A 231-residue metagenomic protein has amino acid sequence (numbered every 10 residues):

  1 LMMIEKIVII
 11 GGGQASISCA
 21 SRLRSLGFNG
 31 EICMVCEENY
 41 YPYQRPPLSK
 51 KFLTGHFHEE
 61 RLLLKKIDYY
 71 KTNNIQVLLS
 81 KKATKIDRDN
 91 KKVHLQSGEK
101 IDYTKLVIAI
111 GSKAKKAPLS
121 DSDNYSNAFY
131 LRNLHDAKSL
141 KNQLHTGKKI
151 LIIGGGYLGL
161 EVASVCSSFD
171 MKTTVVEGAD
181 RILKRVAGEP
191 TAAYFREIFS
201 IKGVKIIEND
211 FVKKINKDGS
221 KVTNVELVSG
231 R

Functional and structural regions predicted by a protein language model:
M2-V8, K66-L151, N224-G230: FAD-binding core/adjacent interface of flavoenzyme oxidoreductases
M3-Q76, V165-P190: Beta1-alpha1 glycine-rich phosphate/pyrophosphate-binding loop at the start of Rossmann-like nucleotide-binding domains
G13-Q14, N39, S112-A114, H135 (+2 more regions): Residue-level detector of alpha-helix initiation sites
N29, V77-H94, I101, F169-R231: A Rossmann-like FAD-binding core segment of flavoenzymes
P42, Y103, K116-A117, L160-E161 (+1 more regions): Glycine/Thr-rich phosphate-binding loops of Rossmann-like dinucleotide-binding domains
S139-A187, V222: Rossmann-like NAD(P)H-binding beta-loop-alpha module
